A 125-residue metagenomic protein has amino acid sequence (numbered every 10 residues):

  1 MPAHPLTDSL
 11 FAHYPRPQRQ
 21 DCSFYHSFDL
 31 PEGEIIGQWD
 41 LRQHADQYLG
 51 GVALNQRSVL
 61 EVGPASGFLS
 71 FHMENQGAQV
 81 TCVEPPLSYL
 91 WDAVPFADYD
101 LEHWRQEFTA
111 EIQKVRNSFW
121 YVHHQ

Functional and structural regions predicted by a protein language model:
M1-D29: N-terminal, positively charged/glycine-rich alpha-helical extensions of SAM-dependent methyltransferases
T7-L10, L41-A45, V122: Generic structural signal of hydrophobic/aromatic residues within well-ordered alpha-helices of folded domains
S23-D40, E111: Short, compositionally biased strand/turn segments that nucleate or flank brief secondary-structure elements
S23-S27, H44-Y48, A97-L101: Generic detector of short, locally flexible boundary/turn motifs and exposed helical patches
L30-E34, V52-A53, H103-Q106: N-terminal start-of-chain detector that recognizes signal peptides and the immediate post-cleavage beginning
I35-R57: Conserved alpha-helix/loop element of class I SAM-dependent methyltransferases that forms part of the SAM/SAH-binding
R57-A65: Conserved class I S-adenosyl-L-methionine
F68-Q125: Class I SAM-dependent methyltransferase SAM/SAH-binding core
